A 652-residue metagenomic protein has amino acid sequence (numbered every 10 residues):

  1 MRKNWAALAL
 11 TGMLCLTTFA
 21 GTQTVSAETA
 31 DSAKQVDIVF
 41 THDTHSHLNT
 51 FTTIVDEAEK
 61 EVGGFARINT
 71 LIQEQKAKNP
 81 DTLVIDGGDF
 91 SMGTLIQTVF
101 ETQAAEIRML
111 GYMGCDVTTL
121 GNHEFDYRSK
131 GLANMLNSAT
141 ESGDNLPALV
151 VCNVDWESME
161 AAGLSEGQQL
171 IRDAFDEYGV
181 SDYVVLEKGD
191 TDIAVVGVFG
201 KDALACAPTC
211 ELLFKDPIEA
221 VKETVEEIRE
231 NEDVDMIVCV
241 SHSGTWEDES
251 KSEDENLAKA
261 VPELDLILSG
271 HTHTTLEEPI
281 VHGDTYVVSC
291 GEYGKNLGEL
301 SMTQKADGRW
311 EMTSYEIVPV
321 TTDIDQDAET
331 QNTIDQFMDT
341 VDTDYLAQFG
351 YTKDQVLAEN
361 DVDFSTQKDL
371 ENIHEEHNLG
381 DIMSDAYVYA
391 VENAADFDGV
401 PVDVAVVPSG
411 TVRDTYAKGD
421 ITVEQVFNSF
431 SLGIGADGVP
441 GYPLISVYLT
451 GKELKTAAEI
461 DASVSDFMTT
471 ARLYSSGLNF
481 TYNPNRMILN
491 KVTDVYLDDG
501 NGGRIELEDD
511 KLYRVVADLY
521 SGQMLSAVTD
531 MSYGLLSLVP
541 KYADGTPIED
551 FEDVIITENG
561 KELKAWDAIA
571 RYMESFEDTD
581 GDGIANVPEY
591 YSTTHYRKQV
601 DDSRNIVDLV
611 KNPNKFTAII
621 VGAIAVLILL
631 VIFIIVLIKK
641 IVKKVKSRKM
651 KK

Functional and structural regions predicted by a protein language model:
M1-A9: Bacterial N-terminal signal peptides that target proteins for export
L10-F19: Hydrophobic core
T18-S32: Sec-dependent signal peptide cleavage junction
E28-T322, S465, K652: Acidic, metal/ion-coordinating pockets
D31-F40, S46-E61, F65-Q73, A77 (+3 more regions): Catalytic centers of hydrolytic enzymes
